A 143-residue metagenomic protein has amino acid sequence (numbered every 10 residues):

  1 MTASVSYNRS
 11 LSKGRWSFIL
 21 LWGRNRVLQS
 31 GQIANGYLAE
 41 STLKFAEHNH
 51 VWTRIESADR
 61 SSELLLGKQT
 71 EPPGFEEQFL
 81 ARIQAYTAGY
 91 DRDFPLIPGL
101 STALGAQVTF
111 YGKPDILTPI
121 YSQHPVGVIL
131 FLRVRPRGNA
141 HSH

Functional and structural regions predicted by a protein language model:
M1, G14, I33-Y37, R82-Y86 (+1 more regions): Residues that define the transmembrane beta-barrel architecture of outer-membrane proteins
T2-S6, L38-T42, G89-D91, I129-R133: Outer-membrane beta-barrel architecture
Y7-W16, H48, P95-L104, R137-H143: Short loop/turn motifs that connect adjacent beta-strands in outer-membrane beta-barrel proteins
R9, W22-L28, I55-S61, R92-F94 (+2 more regions): Transmembrane beta-strands of outer-membrane beta-barrel pores
G14-L20, A39, N49-T53, Y86 (+2 more regions): Transmembrane beta-strands of outer-membrane beta-barrel proteins
L21-G23, Q69-E76, P114: Extracytoplasmic loops and strand-loop junctions of Gram-negative outer membrane beta-barrel proteins
Q29-G36, E63-T70, D115-Q123: Outer-membrane beta-barrel translocator domains and adjoining extracellular loop/strand segments of Gram-negative
A88, S122-H143: Outer-membrane beta-barrel "beta-signal"
